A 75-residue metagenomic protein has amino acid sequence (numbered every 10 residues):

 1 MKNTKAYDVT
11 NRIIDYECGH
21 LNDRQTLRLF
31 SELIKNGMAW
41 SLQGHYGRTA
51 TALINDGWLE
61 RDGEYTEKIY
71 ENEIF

Functional and structural regions predicted by a protein language model:
M1-F75: Catalytic phosphate/metal-binding cores of nucleic-acid and nucleotide-processing enzymes, i.e., regions that mediate
